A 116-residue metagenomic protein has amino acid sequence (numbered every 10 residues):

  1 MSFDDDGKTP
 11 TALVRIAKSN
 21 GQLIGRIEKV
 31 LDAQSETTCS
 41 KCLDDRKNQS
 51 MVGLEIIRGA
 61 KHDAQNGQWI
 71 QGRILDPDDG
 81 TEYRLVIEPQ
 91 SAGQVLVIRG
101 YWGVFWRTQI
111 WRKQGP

Functional and structural regions predicted by a protein language model:
M1-P10, L23, I27, I70-G72 (+1 more regions): Tryptophan-anchored aromatic micro-motifs
F3-D5, A17, L75-P77, R99-Y101: A generic structural motif
P10-H62, V95-V104: N-terminal glycine/threonine-rich, aromatic-flanked beta-hairpin/loop signature
Q65-R73, G93-V97: Short, hydrophobic/aromatic-rich segments at coil-to-beta transitions
R73-I74, V86: Functional cores of ribonucleases/endoribonucleases
T81-E82: A charge-rich, low-complexity, intrinsically flexible signal that marks solvent-exposed coils, linkers, repeats
G93, Y101-P116: Edge beta-strand at a domain terminus
